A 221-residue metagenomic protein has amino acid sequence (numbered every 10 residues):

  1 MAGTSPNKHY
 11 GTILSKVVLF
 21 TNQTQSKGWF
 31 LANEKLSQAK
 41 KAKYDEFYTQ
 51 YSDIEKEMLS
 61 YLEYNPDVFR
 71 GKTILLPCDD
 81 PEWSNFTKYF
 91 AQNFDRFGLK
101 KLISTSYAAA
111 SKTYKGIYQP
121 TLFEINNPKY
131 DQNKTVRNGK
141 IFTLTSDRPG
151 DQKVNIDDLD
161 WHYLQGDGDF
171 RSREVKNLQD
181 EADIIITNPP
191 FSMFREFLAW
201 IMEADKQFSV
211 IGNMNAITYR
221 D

Functional and structural regions predicted by a protein language model:
M1-D221: Class I S-adenosyl-L-methionine-dependent methyltransferase catalytic core
